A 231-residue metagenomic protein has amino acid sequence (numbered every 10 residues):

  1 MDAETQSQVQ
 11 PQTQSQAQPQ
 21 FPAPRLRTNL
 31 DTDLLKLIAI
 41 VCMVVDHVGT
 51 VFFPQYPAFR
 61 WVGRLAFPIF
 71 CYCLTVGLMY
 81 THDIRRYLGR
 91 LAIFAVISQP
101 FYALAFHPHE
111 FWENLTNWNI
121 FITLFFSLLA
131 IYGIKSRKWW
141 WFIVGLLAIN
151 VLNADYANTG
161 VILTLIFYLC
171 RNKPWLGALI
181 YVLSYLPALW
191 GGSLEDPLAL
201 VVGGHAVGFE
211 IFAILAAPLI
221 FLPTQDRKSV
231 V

Functional and structural regions predicted by a protein language model:
M1-Q6, T13, A17-V231: Alpha-helical transmembrane segments and their immediate juxtamembrane cytosolic regions
